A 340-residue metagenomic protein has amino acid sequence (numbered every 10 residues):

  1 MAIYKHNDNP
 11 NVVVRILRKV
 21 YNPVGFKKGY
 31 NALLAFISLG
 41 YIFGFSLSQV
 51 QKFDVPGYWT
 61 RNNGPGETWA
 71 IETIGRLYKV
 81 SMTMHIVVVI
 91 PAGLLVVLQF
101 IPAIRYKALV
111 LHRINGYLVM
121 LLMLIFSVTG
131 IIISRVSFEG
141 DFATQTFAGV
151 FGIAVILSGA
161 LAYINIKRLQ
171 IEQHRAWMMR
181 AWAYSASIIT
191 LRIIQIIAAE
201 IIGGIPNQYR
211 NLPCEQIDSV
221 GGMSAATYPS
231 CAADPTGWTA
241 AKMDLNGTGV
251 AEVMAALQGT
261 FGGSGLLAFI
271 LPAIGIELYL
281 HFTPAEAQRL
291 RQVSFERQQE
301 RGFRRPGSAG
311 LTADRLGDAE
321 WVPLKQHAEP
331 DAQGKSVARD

Functional and structural regions predicted by a protein language model:
M1-D340: Alpha-helical membrane insertion/targeting regions
